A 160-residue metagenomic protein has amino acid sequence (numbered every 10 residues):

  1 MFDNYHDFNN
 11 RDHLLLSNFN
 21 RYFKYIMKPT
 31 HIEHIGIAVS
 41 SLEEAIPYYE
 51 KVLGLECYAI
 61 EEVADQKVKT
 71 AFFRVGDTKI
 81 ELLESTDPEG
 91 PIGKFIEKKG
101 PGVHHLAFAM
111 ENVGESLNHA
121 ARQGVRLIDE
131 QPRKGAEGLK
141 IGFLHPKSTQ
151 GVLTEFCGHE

Functional and structural regions predicted by a protein language model:
H6-F8, H13-L14, F19: Short hydrophobic targeting helices and cationic amphipathic motifs that mediate membrane/organellar targeting
F19, F23-E44, P101-M110, H159-E160: N-terminal beta-strand motif that seeds the catalytic metal site of vicinal oxygen chelate
K28, A71-F72, F108, L117-E160: Vicinal oxygen chelate
H31-E33, C57-K67, D87-H104, Q123-K140: A cross-kingdom feature marking solvent-exposed beta-strand/loop segments within repeated, beta-rich binding/scaffold
I32, V39, Y49, F73 (+5 more regions): Short, structured motif recognition centered on aromatic/hydrophobic residues
E43-E56: Amphipathic alpha-helical segments
V63-K79: C-terminal "cap" of GNAT-fold acetyltransferases
